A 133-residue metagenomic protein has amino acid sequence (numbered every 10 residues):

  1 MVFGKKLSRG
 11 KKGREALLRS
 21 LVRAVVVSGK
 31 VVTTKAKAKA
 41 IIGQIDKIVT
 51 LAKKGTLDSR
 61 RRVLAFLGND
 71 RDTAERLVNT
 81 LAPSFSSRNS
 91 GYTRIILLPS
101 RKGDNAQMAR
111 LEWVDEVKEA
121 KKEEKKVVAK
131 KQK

Functional and structural regions predicted by a protein language model:
M1-K133: Structured, basic alpha/beta domains of bacterial-type, RNA-associated proteins
